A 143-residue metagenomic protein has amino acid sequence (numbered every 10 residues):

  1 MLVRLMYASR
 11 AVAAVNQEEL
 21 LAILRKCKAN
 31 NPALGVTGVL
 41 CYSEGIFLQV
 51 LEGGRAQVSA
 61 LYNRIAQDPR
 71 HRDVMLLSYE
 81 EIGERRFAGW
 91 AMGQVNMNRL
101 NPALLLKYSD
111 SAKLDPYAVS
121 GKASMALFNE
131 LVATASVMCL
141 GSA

Functional and structural regions predicted by a protein language model:
M1-A143: Charge-rich, low-complexity N-terminal segments
